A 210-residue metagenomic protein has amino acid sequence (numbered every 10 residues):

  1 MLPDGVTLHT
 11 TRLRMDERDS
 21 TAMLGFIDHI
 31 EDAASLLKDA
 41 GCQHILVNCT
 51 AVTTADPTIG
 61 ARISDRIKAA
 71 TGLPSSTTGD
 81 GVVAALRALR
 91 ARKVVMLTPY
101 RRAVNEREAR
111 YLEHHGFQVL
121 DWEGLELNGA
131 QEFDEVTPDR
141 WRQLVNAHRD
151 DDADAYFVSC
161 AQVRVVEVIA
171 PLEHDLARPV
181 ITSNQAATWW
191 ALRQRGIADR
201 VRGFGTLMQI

Functional and structural regions predicted by a protein language model:
M1-D32, A103-T137: N-terminal glycine-rich anion-binding loop in soluble enzyme alpha/beta folds
I27-A40, R140-A153: Short, well-structured alpha-helical segments in soluble
A34-D80: Glycine/small-residue-rich loop that forms an oxyanion/phosphate-binding "nest" at active or ligand-binding sites
Q43-N48, V95-M96, A153-C160: Periplasmic-binding protein-like
G60-P74, D150-D151, V168-R178: Alpha-helix-loop-beta-strand connector modules within alpha/beta enzyme cores
I63, I67-A130, M208-Q209: Conserved beta-alpha
L127-E132, R178-R200: Short, flexible loop segments at boundaries between secondary-structure elements
Q143-E173, A187-T188: Hydrophobic alpha-helical
